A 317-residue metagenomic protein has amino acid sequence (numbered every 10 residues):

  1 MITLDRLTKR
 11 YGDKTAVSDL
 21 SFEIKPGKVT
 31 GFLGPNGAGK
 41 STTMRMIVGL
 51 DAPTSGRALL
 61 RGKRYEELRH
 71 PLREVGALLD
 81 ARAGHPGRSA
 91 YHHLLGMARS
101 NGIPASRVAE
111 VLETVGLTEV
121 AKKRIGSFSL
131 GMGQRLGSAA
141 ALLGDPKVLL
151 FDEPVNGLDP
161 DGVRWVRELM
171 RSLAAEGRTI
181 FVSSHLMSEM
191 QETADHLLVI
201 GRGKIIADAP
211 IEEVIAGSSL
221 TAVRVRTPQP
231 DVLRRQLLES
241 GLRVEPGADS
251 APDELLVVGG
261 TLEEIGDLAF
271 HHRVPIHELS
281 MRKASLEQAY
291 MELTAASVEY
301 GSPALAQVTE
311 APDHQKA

Functional and structural regions predicted by a protein language model:
I2-G201, A207: ABC transporter nucleotide-binding domains
N101, S218, G241, K283 (+1 more regions): Conserved NTP-handling cores and scaffolds of large molecular machines
V108, P210, V232-Q236, E264-A269: Hydrophobic side chains in well-ordered alpha-helices
E110, P210-A216, P303-L305: Short, flexible cytosolic linker that couples an ABC transmembrane/permease module to its adjacent nucleotide-binding
R167-L256: ABC transporter nucleotide-binding domain
G260-A317: C-terminal coupling/interaction segments
